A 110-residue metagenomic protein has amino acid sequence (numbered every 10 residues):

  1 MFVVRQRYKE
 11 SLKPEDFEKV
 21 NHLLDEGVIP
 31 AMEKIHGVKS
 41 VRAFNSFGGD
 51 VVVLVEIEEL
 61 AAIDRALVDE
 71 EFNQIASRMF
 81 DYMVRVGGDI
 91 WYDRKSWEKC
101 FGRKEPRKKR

Functional and structural regions predicted by a protein language model:
M1-V3, V38, A61, R103: General helical secondary-structure elements
F2-P14: Short glycine-/aliphatic-rich beta-strand segments at the starts of folded cytosolic domains
Y8-E10, V38-V52, I75-R110: Glycine-rich beta-strand-turn "strand-cap" elements at beta-sheet edges
K13-K19, A61-A66: Short, conserved charged micro-motifs
H22-L23: A non-catalytic, amphipathic alpha-helix used as a structural packing/dimerization or gating element in enzyme scaffolds
E26-G27, A31-K39, E56-Y92: An amphipathic, aromatic/His-enriched active-site/gating alpha helix that lines ligand/cofactor pockets
